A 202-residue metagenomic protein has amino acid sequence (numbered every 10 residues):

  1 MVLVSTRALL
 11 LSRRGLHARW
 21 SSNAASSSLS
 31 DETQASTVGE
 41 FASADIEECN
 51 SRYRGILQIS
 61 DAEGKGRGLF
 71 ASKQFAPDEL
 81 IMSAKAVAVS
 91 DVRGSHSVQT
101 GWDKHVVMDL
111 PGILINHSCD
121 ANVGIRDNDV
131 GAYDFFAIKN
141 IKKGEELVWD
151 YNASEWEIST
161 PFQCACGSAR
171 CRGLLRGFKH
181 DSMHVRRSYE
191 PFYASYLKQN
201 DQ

Functional and structural regions predicted by a protein language model:
V2-Q202: Conserved catalytic SET/PR domain of SAM-dependent protein methyltransferases, capturing the structural core that binds
